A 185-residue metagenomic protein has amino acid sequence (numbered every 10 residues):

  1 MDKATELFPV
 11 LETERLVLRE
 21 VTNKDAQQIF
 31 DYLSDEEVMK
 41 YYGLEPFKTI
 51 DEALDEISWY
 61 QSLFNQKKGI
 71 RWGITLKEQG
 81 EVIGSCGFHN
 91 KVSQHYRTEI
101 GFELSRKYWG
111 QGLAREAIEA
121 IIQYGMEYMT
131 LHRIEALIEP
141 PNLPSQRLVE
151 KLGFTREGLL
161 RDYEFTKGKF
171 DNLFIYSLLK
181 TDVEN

Functional and structural regions predicted by a protein language model:
M1-Q28, Y32-E36, R71, T75-N185: Acyl-donor (CoA/ACP) binding surface of acyl/acetyltransferases
T5-F8, F47, F64-N65: Generic hydrophobic, helix-prone segments enriched in Leu/Val/Ile
F30, L54-I57, Q61, I122: A generic alpha-helix structural signal
L33, Y42, F64-N65: Hydrophobic residues in alpha-helical segments
E37-W59: Conserved GNAT-fold acetyl-CoA-binding loop/helix
Y60-G73: A short helix-loop-beta-strand connector motif used in the catalytic cores of GNAT acetyltransferases and, in some
